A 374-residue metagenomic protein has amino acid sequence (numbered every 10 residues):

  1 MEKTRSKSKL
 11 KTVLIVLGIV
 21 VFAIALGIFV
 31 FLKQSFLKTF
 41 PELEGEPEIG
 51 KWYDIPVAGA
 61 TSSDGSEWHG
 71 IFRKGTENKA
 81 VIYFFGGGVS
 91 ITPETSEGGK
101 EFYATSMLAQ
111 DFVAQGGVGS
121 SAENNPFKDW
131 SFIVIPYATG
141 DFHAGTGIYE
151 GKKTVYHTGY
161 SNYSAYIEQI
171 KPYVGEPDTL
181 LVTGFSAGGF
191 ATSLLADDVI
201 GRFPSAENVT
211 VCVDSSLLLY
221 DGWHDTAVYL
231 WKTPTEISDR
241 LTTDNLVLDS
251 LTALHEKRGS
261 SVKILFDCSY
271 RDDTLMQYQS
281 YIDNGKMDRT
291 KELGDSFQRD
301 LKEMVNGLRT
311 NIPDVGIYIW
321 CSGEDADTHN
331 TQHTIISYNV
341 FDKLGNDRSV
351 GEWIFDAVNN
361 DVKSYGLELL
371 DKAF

Functional and structural regions predicted by a protein language model:
M1-L10: N-terminal Lys/Arg-rich, disordered targeting/topogenic segments
T12-I19, I24-T183, F190-F374: C-terminal His-loop and adjacent cap/lid subdomain of alpha/beta-hydrolase
